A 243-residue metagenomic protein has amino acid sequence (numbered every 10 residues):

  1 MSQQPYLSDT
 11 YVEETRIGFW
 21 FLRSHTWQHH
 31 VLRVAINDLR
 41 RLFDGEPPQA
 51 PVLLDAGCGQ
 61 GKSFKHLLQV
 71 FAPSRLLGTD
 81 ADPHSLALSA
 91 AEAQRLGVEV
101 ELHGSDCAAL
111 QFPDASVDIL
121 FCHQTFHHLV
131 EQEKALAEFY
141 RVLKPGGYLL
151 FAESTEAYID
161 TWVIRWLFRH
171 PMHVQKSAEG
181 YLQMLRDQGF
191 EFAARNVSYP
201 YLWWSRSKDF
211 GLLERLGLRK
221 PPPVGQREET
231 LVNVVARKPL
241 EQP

Functional and structural regions predicted by a protein language model:
M1-P47, H66: Conserved class I S-adenosyl-L-methionine
E13-F21, L96, A193-P243: A C-terminal cap/extension of S-adenosyl-L-methionine-dependent methyltransferases that defines the acceptor-substrate
A50-G59: Conserved class I S-adenosyl-L-methionine
Q60-A108: Class I SAM-dependent methyltransferase SAM/SAH-binding core
A108-I119: A short acidic, Gly/Pro-enriched loop at the edge of an enzyme's catalytic core that lines a small-molecule cofactor
E133-P145: A short glycine-rich, Lys/Arg-flanked "PGG" loop and its adjoining helix->strand segment in the class I
L150-M172: Conserved class I S-adenosyl-L-methionine
V174-G189: Short alpha-helix
